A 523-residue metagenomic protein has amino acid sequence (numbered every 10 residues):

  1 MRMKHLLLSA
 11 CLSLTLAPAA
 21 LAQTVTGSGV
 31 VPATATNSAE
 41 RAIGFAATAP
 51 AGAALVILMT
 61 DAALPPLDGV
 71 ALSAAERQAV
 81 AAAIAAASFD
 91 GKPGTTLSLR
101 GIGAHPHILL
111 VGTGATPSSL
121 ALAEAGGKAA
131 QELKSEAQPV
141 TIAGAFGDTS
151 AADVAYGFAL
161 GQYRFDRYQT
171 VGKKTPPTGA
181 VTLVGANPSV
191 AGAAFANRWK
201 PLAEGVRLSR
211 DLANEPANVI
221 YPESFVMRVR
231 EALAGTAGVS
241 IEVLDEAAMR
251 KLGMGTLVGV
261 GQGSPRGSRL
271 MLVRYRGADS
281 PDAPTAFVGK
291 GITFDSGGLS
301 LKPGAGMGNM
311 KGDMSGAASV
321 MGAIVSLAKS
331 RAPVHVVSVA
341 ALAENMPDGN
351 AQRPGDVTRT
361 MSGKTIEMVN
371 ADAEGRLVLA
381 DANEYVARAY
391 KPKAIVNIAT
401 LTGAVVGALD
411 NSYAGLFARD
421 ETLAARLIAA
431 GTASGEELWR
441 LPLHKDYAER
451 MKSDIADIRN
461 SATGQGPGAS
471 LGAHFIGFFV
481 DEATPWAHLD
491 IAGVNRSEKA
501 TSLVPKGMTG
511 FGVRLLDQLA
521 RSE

Functional and structural regions predicted by a protein language model:
M1-Q23: Gram-negative bacterial Sec-dependent N-terminal signal peptides
R2, C11-L12, T60, P65-D68 (+4 more regions): Alpha-helix initiation/capping motif
M3-H5, Q78, L270, L377: Hydrophobic alpha-helical segments, especially transmembrane helices and their immediate juxtamembrane helical caps
H5, S98-G101, G403-V405: Short, flexible, solvent-exposed loop/turn segments with mixed acidic/basic and small polar residues
L6, S13-T15, S150, L202 (+2 more regions): Generic alpha-helix initiation/capping and coil-helix boundary signal
Q23-P284, V288-G291: Short amphipathic alpha-helical segment within the helicase RecA-like ATPase core that mediates nucleic-acid
V226-E523: A generic structural signal for tightly packed, nonpolar segments enriched in small/aliphatic residues
